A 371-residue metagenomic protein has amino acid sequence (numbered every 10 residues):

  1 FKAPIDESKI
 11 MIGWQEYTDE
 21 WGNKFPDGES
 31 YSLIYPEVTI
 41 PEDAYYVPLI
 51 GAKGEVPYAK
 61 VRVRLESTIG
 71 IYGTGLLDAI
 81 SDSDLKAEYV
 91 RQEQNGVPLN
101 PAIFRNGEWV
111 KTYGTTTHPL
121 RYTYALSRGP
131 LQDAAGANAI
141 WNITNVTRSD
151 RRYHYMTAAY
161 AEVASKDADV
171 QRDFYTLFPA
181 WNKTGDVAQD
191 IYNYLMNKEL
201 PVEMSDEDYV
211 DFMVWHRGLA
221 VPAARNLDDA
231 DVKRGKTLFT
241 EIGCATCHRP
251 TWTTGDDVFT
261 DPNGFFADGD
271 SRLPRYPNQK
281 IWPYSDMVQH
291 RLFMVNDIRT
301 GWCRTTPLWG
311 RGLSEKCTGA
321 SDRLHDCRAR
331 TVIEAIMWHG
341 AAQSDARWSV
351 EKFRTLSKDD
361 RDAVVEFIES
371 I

Functional and structural regions predicted by a protein language model:
F1-M213, R217-A230, K236-I371: Electron-transfer interface patches adjacent to heme c in soluble/periplasmic c-type cytochromes and di-/multiheme
